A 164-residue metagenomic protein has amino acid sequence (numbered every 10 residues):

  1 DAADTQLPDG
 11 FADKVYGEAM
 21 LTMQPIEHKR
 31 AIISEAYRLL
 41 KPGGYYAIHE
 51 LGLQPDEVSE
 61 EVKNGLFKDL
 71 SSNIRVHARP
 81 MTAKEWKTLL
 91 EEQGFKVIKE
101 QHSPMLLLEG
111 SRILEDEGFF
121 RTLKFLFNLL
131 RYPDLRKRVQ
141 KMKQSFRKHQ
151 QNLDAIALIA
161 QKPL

Functional and structural regions predicted by a protein language model:
A2, L51, H102: Active-site loop/turn elements of alpha/beta-hydrolase fold enzymes, especially the short glycine-/histidine-rich
A3-V15: A short acidic, Gly/Pro-enriched loop at the edge of an enzyme's catalytic core that lines a small-molecule cofactor
D4, T22, L53: Active-site micro-motifs of SAM-dependent methyltransferase domains
D13-H28: A short SAM/SAH-binding and catalytic strip from SAM-dependent methyltransferases
R30-Y45: A short glycine-rich, Lys/Arg-flanked "PGG" loop and its adjoining helix->strand segment in the class I
Y46-L70: Conserved class I S-adenosyl-L-methionine
H77-G94: Short alpha-helix
K99-L164: Conserved Class I S-adenosyl-L-methionine
